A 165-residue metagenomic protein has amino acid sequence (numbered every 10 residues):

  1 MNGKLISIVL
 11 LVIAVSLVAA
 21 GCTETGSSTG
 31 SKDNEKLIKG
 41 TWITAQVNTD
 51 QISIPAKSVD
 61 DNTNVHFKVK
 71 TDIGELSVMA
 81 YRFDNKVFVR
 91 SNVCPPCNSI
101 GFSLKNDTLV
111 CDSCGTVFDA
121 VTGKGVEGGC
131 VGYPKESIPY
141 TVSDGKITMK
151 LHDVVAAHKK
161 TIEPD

Functional and structural regions predicted by a protein language model:
M1-G26: Secretory targeting signatures
I13-S16, F88-S91, K105-T108: Processing junctions and N-termini across compartments
E24, P96-S99, S113: Disulfide-rich extracellular modules and peptides
G30-S103, S137-D165: N-terminal pre-ligand scaffold of iron-sulfur
N92, C114, V121-G123, H152: Surface loops and adjacent helix of pleckstrin homology
G101-N106, V121-G123: Short Cys/His-rich "knuckle" micro-motifs
T108-V117, G125-K135: Short cysteine/histidine-rich metal-coordination sites, predominantly Zn2+-binding motifs
A120-G125, V142-S143: Charged, glycine-enriched surface loops/patches that mediate electrostatic binding to polyanionic ligands
